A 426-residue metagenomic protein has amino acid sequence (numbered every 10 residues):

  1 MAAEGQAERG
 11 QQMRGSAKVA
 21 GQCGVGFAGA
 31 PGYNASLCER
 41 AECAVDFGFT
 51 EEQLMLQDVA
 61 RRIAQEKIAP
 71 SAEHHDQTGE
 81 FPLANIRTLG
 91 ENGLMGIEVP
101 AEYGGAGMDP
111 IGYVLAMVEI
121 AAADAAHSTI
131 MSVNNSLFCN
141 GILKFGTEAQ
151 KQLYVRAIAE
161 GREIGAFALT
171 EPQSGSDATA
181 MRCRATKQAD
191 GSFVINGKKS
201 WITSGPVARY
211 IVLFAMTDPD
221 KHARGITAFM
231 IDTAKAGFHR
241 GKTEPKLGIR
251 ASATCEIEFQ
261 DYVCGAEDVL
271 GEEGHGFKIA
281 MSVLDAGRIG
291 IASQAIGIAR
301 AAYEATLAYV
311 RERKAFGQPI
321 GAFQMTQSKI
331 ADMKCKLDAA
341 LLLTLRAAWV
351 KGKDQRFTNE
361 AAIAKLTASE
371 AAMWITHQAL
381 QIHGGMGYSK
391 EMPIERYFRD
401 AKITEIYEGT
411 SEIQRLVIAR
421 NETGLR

Functional and structural regions predicted by a protein language model:
A2-A3, A7, S16-A20, A28-A30: Short linear motifs in low-complexity or flexible loops
R9-Q12, C23, R40-C43: Cationic, low-complexity basic patches in intrinsically disordered or flexible, solvent-exposed regions
A35-V133, F145-Q150, A157-R162, Q188-S192 (+3 more regions): Alpha-helical interface subdomain recognition
M108-D109, D177-T179, S204-R209, H222-G225 (+1 more regions): Short glycine/proline-enriched turns and hinge-like loops at secondary-structure junctions
G161-L169: A short, Trp-centered hydrophobic/proline-enriched beta-strand micro-motif
S174-D177, F193: Hydrophobic, small-residue-rich alpha-helical packing segments that form membrane-like cores
A180-R182, A234-G265: Flexible, small-/acidic-enriched active-site or ligand-binding loops
S192, N196-R240: A short core secondary-structure module
